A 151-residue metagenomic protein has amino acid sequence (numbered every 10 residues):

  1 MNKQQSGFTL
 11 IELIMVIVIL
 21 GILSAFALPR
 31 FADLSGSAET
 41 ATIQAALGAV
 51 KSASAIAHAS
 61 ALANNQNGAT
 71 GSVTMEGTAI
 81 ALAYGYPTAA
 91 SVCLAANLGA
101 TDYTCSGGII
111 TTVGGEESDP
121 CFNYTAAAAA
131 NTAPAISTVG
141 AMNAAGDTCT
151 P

Functional and structural regions predicted by a protein language model:
M1-S35: N-terminal single-pass transmembrane signal-anchor helix
N2, M15, Q44, S106-G108: Short secondary-structure boundary micro-motifs
L20, L28-L34, I43-A46, V50 (+1 more regions): Generic recognition of well-ordered secondary-structure surfaces with a strong bias for beta-strand segments
G36-N64: Membrane-proximal N-terminal amphipathic helix
A59-P151: Periplasmic/extracellular, small/polar-rich flexible segments of pilin-like filament-forming proteins
